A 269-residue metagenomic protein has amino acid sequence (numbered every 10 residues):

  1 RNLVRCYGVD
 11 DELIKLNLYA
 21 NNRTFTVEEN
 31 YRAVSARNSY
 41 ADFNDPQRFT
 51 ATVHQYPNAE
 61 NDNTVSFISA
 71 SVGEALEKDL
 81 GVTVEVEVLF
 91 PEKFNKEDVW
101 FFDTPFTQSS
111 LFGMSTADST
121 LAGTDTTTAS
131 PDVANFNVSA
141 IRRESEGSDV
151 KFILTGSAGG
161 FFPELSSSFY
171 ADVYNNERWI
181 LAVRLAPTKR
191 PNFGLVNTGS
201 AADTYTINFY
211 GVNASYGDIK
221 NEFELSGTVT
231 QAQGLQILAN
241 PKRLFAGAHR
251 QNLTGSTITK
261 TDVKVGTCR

Functional and structural regions predicted by a protein language model:
R1-N38: Feature for intrinsically disordered/low-complexity regulatory segments and propeptides
E28-A36, Y40-R269: Extracellular glycan-associated modules
